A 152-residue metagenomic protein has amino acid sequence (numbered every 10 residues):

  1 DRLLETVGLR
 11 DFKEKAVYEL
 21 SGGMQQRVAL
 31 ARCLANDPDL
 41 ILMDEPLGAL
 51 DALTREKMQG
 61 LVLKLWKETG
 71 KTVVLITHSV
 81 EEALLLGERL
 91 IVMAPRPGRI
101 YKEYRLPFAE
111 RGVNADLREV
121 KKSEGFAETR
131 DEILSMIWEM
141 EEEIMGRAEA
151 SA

Functional and structural regions predicted by a protein language model:
D1-F12, K64: Conserved ABC ATPase "signature" region
K15-Y18, N36: Conserved signature/switch motifs of ABC ATPase nucleotide-binding domains
S21: ABC transporter NBD signature
L30: Hydrophobic anchor residue at the start of the ABC signature
I41-D44: Catalytic Walker B motif of ABC-type/P-loop ATPase nucleotide-binding domains
R55-T69: Helical segment within the ABC ATPase nucleotide-binding domain
K71-I76: Conserved H-loop
P95-E128: Conserved beta-strand-loop-alpha-helix hinge in the C-terminal portion of ABC ATPase nucleotide-binding domains
